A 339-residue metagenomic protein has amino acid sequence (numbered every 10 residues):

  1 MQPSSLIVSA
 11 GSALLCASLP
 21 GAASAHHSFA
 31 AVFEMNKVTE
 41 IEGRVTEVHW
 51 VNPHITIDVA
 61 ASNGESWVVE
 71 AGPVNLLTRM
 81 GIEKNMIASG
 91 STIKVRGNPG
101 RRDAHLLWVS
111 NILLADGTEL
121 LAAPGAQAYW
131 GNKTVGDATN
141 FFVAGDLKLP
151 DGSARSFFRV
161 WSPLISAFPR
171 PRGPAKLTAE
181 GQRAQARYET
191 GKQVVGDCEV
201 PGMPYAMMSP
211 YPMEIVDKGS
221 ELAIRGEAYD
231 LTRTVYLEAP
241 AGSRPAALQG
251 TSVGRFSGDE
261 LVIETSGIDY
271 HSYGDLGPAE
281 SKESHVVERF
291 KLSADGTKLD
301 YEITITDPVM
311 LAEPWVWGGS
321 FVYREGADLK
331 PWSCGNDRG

Functional and structural regions predicted by a protein language model:
M1-G11: Bacterial N-terminal signal peptides that target proteins for export
S12-A13, A23: Cleavable N-terminal signal peptides
H27-G339: PEST-like low-complexity, intrinsically disordered acidic/proline/serine-rich tracts that flank trafficking/processing
